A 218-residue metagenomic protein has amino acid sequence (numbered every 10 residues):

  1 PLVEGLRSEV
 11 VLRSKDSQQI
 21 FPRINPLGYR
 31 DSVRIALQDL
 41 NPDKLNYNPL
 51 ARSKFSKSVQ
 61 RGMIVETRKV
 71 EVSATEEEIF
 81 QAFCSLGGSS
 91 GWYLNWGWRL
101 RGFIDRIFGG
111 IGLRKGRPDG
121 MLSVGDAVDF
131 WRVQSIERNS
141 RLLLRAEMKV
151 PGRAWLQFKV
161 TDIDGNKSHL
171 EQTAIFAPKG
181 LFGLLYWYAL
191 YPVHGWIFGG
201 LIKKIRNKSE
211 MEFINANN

Functional and structural regions predicted by a protein language model:
P1-I35, K57-G62: Conserved C-terminal active-site "lid" loop/helix of NAD(P)H-dependent oxidoreductases that clamps the redox cofactor
V3, L12, A146-G195: Beta-strand/loop substructures that line and gate deep hydrophobic ligand-binding cavities in soluble
S14, V33, F80, R138 (+1 more regions): Short, hydrophobic/amphipathic alpha-helical packing segments that form internal helix faces or helix-helix interfaces
L27-R30, R34, N41-I111, N217-N218: Hydrophobic ligand-binding cavity/cleft-lining segments
Q60, S135-N139, D162-N166: Short, ordered beta-strand-loop transition motifs
M63-E71, R141, W155, K167-E171: Intrinsic-disorder/low-complexity, polar/charged segments enriched in Ser/Thr/Lys/Arg/Asp/Glu/Gln
S73-E77, C84-P151, K204: Glycine-rich portal/gate segments that line the openings of hydrophobic small-molecule binding cavities
P178, G183-N218: A conserved amphipathic terminal alpha-helix motif
